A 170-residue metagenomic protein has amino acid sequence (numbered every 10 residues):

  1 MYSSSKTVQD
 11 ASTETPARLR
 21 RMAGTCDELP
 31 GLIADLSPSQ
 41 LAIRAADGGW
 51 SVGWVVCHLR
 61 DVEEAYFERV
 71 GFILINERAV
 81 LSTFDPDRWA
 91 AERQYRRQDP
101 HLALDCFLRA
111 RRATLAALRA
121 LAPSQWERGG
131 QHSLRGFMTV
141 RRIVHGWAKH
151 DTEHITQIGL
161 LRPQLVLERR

Functional and structural regions predicted by a protein language model:
Y2-T7, L19, A42-P86, L115 (+1 more regions): Short, contiguous alpha-helical
T7-R21, T25: N-terminal amphipathic alpha-helix initiation
D10-E14, G49, W89-A103, S133-R142: Acidic/His metal-coordination segments adjacent to aromatic residues that form catalytic metal sites in metalloenzymes
R20-L32, A90-E127, W147: Acidic/histidine-rich alpha-helical segments that form the ligand environment of transition-metal centers
G31, D35-L36, R44-A46: A glycine-rich, hydrophobic loop/mini-helix early in the fold
A34-S37, L74, A122, R162: A structural signal for long alpha-helical coiled-coils and helix-turn connectors that form the cytosolic signaling
